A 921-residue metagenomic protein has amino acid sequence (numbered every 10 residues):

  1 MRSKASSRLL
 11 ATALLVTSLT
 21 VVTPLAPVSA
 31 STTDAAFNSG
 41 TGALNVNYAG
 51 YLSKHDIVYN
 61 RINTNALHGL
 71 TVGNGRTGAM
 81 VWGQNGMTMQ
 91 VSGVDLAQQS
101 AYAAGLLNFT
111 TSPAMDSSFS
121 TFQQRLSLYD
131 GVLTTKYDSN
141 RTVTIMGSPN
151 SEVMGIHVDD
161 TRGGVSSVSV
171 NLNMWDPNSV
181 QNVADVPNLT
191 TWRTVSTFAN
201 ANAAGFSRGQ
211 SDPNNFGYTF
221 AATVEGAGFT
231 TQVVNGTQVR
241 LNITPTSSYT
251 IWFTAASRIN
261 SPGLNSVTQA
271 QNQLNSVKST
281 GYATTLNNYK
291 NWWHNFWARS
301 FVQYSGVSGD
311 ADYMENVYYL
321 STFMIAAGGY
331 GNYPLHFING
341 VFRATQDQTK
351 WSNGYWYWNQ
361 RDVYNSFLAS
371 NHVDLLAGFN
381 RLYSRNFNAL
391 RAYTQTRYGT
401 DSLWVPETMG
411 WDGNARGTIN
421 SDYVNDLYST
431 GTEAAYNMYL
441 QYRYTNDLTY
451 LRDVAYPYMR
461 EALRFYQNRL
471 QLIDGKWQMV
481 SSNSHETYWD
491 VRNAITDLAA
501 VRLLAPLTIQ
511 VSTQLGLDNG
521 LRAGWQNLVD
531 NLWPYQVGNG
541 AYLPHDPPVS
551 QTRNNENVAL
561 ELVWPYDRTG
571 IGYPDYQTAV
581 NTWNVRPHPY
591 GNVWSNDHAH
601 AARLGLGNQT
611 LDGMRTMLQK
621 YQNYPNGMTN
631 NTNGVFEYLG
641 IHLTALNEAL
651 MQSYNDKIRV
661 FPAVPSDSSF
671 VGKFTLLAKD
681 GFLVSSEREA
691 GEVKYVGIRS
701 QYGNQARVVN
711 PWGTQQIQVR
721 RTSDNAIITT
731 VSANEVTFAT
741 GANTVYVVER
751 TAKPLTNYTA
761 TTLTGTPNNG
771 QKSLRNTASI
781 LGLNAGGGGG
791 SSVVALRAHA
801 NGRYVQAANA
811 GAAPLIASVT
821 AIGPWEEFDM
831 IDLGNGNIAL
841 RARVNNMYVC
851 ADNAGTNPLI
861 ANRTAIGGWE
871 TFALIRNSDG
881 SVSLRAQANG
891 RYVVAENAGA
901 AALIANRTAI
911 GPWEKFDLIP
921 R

Functional and structural regions predicted by a protein language model:
T20-T32: Sec-dependent signal peptide cleavage junction
S31-L67, V72, R76-W82, G86-N353 (+3 more regions): Acidic/polar, glycine-enriched structural segments that form the non-catalytic walls/loops of the carbohydrate-binding
A101-T110, F636-S685, E689: Catalytic cores of secreted or luminal carbohydrate-active enzymes
P149-D160, D680-R707: Carbohydrate-binding surface patches
S166-W175, G697-G713: Surface-exposed beta-strand/loop patches in extracellular or lumenal glycoproteins
W356-A392, D412-G413, Y423, L427-L448 (+5 more regions): Active-site core of glycosidic bond-cleaving carbohydrate-active enzymes
E461-V511: Acidic/histidine-rich catalytic neighborhood
G787-R921: Lectin-like carbohydrate-binding module/patch detector with strong preference for beta-trefoil
